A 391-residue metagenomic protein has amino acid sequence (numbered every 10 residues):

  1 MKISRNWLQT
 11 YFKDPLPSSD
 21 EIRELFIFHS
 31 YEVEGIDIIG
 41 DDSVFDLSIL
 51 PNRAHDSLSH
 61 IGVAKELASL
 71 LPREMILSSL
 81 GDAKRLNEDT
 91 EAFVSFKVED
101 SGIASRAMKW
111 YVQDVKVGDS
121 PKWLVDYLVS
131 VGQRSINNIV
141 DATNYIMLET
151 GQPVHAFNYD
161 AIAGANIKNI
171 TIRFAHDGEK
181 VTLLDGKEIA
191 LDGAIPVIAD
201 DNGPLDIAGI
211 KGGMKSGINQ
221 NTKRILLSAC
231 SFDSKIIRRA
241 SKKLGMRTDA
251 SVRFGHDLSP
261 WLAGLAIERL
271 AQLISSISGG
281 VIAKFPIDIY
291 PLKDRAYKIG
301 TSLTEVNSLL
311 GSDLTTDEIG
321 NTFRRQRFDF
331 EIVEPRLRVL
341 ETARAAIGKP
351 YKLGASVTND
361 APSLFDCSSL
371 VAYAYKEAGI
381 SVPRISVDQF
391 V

Functional and structural regions predicted by a protein language model:
M1-L337: RNA/tRNA-interacting regions in translation and RNA-turnover enzymes
F45, Y297, A345-V357: Short, conserved helix/loop micro-motifs enriched in His/Cys and acidic residues
F157, K349-V391: Catalytic cysteine-centered active-site loop
V306, A343, L370: Conserved hydrophobic/aromatic pocket- or pore-lining residues that grip, position, or stack substrates in active sites
N321, P335-Y351: Non-catalytic ligand/cofactor/substrate-binding and regulatory segments of enzyme domains
